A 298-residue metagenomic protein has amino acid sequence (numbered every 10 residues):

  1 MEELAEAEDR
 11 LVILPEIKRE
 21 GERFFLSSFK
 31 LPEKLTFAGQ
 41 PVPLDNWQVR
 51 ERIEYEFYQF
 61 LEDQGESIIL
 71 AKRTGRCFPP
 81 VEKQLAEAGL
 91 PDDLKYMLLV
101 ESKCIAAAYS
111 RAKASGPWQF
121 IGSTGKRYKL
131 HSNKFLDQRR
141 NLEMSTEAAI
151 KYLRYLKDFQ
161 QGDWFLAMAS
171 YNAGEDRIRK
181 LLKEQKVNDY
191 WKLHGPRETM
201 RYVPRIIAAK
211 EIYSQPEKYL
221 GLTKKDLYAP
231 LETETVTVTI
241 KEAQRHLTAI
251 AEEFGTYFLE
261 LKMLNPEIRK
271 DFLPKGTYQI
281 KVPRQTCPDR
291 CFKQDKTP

Functional and structural regions predicted by a protein language model:
M1-A88: An acidic, Gly/Ser/Thr/Pro-rich helix-cap/linker signature
D63, S67-F78, E87-L90, S110-W118 (+7 more regions): Solvent-exposed, acidic/flexible segments
L90-A106, A167-A173, L261-L264: Short, functionally critical alpha-helical segments immediately adjacent to catalytic or ligand/cofactor-binding
A112-N133, T146-L153, I178-L181: Substrate-binding/active-site groove segments that recognize and process beta-1,4-linked N-acetyl-hexosamine
R154-L181: Catalytic and binding regions of secreted/periplasmic enzymes and modules that target cell-wall glycans
R197-L220: Catalytic cores of secreted or luminal carbohydrate-active enzymes
K225-G255: Primarily a LysM-type cell-wall glycan-binding module
K262-P298: Extracellular LysM carbohydrate-binding repeats and other cell-envelope/extracellular binding modules
